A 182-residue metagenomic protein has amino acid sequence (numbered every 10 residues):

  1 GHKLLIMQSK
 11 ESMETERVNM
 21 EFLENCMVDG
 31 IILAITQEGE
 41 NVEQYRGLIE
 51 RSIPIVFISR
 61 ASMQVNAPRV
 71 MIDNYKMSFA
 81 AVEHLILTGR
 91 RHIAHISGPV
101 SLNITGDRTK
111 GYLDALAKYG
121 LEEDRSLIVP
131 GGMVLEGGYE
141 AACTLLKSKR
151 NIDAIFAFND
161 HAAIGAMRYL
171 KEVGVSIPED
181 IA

Functional and structural regions predicted by a protein language model:
G1-I6, E14-M27, V42, R46-A182: Bacterial carbohydrate/catabolite-sensing allosteric modules
K10, T36, A61: Short beta-to-alpha linker loops that shape the active-site pocket of alpha/beta-hydrolase fold enzymes
I31: Intrinsically disordered, low-complexity polar regions and short flexible loop motifs
A34-Q44: Short, flexible, glycine-rich and Lys/Arg-enriched loop motifs at helix boundaries that contact anionic partners
